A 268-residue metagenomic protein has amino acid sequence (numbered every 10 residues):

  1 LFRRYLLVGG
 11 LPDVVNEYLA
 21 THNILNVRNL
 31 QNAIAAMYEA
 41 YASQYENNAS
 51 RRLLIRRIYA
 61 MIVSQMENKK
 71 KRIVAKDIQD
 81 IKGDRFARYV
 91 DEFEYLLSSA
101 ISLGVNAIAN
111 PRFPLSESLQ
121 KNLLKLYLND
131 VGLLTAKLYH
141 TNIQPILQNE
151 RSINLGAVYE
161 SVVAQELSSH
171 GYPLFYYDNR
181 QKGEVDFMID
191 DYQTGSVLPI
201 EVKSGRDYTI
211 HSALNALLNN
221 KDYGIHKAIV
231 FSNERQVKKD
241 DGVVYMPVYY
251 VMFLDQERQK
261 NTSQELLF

Functional and structural regions predicted by a protein language model:
L1-G10: Amphipathic alpha-helical segments of the small helical/lid subdomains adjacent to P-loop NTPase cores
L11, N16-V185, D191-Y192: Accessory nucleic acid-recognition modules appended to NTPase machines
Y127, F175, I200, I229-F231 (+1 more regions): Hydrophobic/aromatic beta-strand patches that form the interior of the parallel beta-sheet core in alpha/beta enzyme
L138-T141, S212-A213, D240-G242: Short conserved micro-motifs at the rims of enzyme active sites and ligand-binding pockets
N179, Y223-V243: Nucleic-acid nuclease catalytic cores
I189-P199: Active-site beta-strand-loop-beta-strand hairpin of nuclease catalytic cores that positions key catalytic residues
V197-R206, L217: Active-site ExK catalytic segment of metal-dependent nucleases
E234-F268: Domain-level recognition of nuclease-like catalytic cores that cleave nucleotide substrates
